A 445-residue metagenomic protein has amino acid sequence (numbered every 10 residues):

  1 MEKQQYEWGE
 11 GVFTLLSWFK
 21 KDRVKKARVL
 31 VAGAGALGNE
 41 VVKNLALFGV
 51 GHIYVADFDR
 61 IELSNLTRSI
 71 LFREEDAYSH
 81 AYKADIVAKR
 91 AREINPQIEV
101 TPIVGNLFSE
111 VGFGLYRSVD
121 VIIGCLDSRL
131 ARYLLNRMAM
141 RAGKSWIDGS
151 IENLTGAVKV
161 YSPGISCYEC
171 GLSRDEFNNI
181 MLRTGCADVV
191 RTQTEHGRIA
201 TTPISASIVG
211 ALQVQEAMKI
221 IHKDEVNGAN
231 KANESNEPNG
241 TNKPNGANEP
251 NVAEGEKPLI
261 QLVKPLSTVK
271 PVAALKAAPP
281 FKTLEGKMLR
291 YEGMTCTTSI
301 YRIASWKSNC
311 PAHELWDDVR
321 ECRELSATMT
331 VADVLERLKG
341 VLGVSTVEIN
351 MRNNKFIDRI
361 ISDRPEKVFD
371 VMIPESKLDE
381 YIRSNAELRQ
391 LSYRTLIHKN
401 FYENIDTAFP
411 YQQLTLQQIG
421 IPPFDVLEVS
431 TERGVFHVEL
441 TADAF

Functional and structural regions predicted by a protein language model:
M1-L30, L63, R394, N400-Y402 (+3 more regions): N-terminal charged helix/coil linker that caps or initiates catalytic domains
L37: Hydrophobic/small residue at the entry helix of a nucleotide-binding pocket
H52-N95: Glycine-rich phosphate-binding loop and adjoining beta1-alpha1-beta2 segment of Rossmann-like nucleotide-binding folds
S79-Y133: A structured beta-alpha segment of the ubiquitous adenosine-cofactor-binding alpha/beta core
V121-V160: ADP-ribose/adenylate-binding Rossmann-like module
Y168-I204: The feature captures the short pre-catalytic strand/loop hairpin that immediately precedes and shapes the active-site
T192-E225, K276-E285: Conserved anion/nucleotide-ligand pocket segment
Y301-A332, E336, T346, N350-N400: Cys/His-rich short segments
